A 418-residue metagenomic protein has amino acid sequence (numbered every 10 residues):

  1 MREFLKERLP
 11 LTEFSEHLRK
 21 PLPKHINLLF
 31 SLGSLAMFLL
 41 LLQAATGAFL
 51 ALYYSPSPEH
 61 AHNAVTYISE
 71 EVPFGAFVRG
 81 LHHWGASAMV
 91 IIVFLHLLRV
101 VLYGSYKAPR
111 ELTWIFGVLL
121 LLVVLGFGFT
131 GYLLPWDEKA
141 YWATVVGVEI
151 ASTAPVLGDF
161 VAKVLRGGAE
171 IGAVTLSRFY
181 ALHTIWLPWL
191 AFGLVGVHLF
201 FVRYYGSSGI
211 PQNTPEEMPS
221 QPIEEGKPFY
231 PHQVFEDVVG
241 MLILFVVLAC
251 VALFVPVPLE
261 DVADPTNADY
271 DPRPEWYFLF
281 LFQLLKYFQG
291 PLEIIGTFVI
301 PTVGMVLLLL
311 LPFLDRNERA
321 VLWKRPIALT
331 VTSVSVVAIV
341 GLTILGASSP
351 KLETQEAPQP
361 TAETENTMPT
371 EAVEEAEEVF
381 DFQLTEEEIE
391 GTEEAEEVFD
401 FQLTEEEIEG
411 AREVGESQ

Functional and structural regions predicted by a protein language model:
M1-Q283, Y287, I295-E363, M368-E371: Membrane-embedded alpha-helical bundles that constitute the cytochrome b-like, heme-associated redox core of multi-pass
P291: Alpha/beta-hydrolase-fold serine-hydrolase catalytic core, especially in secreted/extracellular enzymes
K351-Q418: Membrane-interface segments at or immediately adjacent to transmembrane helices that form the boundary between
